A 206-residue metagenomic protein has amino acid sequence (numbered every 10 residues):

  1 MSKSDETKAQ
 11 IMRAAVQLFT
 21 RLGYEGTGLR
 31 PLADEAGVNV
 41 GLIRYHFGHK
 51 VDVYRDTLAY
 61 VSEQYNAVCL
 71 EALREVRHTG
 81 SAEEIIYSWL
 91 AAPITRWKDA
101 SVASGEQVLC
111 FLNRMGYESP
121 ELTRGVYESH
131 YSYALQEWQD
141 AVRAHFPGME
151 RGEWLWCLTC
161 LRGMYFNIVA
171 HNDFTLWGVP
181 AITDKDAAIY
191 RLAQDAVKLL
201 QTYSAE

Functional and structural regions predicted by a protein language model:
M1-E6: N-terminal intrinsically disordered/low-complexity leader segments
T7-Q10, L18-Y60: Helix-turn-helix
V53-E75: Histidine- and aromatic-rich ligand-binding microenvironments
L70-E106: Hydrophobic alpha-helical connector segments
W89, P93, L109-G116, L161 (+2 more regions): Short alpha-helical scaffolding segments that buttress acidic/His motifs in well-ordered protein cores
I94-E137: Short secondary-structure transition hinges
A103, E121-Y133, A141-Q194, Y203-E206: Hydrophobic/aromatic-rich alpha-helical bundle segments in the mid-to-C-terminal region
